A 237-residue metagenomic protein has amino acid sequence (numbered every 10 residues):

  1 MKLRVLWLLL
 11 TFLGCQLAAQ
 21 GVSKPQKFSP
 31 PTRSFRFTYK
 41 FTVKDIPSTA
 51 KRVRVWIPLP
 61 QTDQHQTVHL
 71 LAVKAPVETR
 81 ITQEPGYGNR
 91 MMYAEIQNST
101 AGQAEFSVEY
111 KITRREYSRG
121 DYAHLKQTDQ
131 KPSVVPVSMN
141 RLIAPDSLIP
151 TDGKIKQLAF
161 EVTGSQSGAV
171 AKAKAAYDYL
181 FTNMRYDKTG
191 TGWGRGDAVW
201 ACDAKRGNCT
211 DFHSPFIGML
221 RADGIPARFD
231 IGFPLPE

Functional and structural regions predicted by a protein language model:
M1-W7: Bacterial N-terminal signal peptides that target proteins for export
W7-Q16: Bacterial N-terminal signal peptides
Q20-S118, L125: Intrinsically disordered, low-complexity N-terminal segments that are enriched in acidic
F35-F37, M139-N140, T151-V162: Acidic/histidine-rich, surface-exposed loop or edge segments in extracytoplasmic proteins
F41-K44, R141-D146, L158-S167, A198-R206: Second-shell loop/turn segments in exported
P58, P150-T151: Extended ligand-binding groove/face enriched in aromatic
S118-I149: Glycine/proline-rich low-complexity spacer/linker segments in large multi-domain proteins
S165-E237: Active-site neighborhood of thiol-dependent amide/isopeptide-bond enzymes
